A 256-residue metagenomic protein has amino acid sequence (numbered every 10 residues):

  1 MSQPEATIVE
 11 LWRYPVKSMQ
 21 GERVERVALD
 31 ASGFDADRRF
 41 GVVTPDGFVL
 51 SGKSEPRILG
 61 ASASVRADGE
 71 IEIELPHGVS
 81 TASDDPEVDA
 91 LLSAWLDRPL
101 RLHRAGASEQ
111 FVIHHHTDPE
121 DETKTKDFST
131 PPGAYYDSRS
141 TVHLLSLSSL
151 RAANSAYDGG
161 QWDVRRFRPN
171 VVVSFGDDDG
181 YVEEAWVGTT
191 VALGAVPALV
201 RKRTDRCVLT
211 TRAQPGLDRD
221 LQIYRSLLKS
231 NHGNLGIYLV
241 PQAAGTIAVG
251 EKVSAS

Functional and structural regions predicted by a protein language model:
M1-S256: Metal-cofactor-dependent catalytic cores
